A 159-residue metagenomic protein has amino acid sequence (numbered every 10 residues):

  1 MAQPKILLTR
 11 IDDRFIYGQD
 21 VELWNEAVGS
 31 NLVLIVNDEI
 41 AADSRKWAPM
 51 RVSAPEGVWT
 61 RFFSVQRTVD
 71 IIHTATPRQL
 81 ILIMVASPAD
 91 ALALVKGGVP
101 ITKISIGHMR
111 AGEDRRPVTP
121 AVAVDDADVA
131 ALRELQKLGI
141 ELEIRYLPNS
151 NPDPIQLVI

Functional and structural regions predicted by a protein language model:
M1-K5, G112-R115: Gly-rich Lys/Arg/Thr-decorated short loops/hinges at beta-loop-alpha junctions or inter-strand turns that position
A2-A54, W59: Long, hydrophobic N-terminal alpha-helical segment
K5-T9, N31-L34, W59-R61, Q79-I83 (+2 more regions): Structural motif
R10, P49-R61, D70-M84, P117-V124: Short basic, glycine-rich beta-strand/loop surfaces that mediate nucleic-acid
V21-E22, A91, L132: Generic hydrophobic/aromatic pocket-lining and core-packing "Φ" positions
A41-D43, T68-V69, D90, A111-D114: Short gly/pro/ser/thr-enriched loop/turn and capping motifs at secondary-structure boundaries
R61-G107: Ordered, amphipathic secondary-structure segments that act as subunit-interaction surfaces in large macromolecular
G97, T102-I159: Glycine-rich, aromatic-bearing surface loops/beta-hairpins
